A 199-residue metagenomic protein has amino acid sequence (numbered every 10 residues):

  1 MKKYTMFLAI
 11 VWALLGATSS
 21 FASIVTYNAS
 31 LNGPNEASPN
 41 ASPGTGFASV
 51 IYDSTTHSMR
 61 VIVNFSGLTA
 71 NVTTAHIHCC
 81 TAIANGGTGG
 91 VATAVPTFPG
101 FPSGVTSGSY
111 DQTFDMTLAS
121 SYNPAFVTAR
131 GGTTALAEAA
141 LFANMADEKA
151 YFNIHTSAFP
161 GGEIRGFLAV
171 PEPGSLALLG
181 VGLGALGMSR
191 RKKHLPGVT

Functional and structural regions predicted by a protein language model:
M1-L8, K192: Bacterial N-terminal signal peptides that target proteins for export
L8-G16: Bacterial N-terminal signal peptides
T18-A22: Sec/Tat signal peptide C-region and signal peptidase I cleavage site
S23-A169: N-terminal leader/targeting pre-sequences
F98-F101, P173-S175, V198: Intrinsically disordered, low-complexity segments enriched in proline/serine/threonine
E172-R190: A short, hydrophobic C-terminal helix/tail in secreted or cell-surface proteins
G187-T199: C-terminal membrane-anchoring or membrane-association module
